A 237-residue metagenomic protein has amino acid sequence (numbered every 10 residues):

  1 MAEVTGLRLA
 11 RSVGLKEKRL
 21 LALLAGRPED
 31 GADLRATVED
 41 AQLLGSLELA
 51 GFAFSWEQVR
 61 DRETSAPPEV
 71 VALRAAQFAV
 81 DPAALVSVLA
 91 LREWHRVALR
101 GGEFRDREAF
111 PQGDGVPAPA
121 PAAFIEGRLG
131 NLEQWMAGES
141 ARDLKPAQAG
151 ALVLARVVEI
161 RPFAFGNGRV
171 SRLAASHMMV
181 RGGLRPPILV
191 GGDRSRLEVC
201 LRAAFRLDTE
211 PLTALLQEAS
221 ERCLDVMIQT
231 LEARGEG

Functional and structural regions predicted by a protein language model:
M1-F165, R169-G237: FIC/Doc superfamily catalytic core
